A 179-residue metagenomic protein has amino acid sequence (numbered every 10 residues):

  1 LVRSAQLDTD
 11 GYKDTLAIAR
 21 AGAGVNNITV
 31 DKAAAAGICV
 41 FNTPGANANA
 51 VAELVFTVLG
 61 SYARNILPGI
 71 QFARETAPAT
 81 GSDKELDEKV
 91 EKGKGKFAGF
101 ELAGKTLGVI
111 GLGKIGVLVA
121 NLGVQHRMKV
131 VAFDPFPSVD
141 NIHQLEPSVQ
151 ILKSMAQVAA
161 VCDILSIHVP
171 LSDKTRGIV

Functional and structural regions predicted by a protein language model:
L1-F41, A160, S166-I167: An N-terminal-biased, well-structured beta-alpha scaffold segment characteristic of Rossmann-like dinucleotide-binding
V2-A5, V131, P135-V179: Rossmann-like adenosine-cofactor binding region
P44-T106: Phosphate-binding beta-alpha-beta segment of Rossmann-like dinucleotide-binding domains, i.e., the NAD(P)
K105-G108, K129: Residues that mark the start of a beta-strand
L112-G113: Glycine-rich Rossmann-fold phosphate-binding loop(s) that bind the pyrophosphate of adenine dinucleotide cofactors
G116-V117: N-terminal Rossmann-fold NAD(P) dinucleotide-binding loop
A120, M128-K129: Residues at the starts of beta-strands that form the adenosine-phosphate
G123: Aromatic pocket-lining residues of Rossmann-like dinucleotide-binding sites
